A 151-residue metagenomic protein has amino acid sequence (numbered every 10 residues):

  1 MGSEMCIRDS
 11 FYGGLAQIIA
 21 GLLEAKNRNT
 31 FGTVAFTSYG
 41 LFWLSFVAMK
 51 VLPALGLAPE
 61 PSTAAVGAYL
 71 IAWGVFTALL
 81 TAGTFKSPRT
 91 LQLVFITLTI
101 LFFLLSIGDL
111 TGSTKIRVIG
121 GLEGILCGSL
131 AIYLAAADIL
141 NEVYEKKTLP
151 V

Functional and structural regions predicted by a protein language model:
M1-C6: Short, small-residue-biased leader/transition segments that mark boundaries at the very start of proteins
D9-Q17, F42, A65-F76, I119: Hydrophobic alpha-helical transmembrane segments
I19-K26, S45-P59, F76-G83: Membrane-helix exit/interface motif
A20-K26, G32-A35, L105-G108, L134-D138 (+1 more regions): A structural feature that tracks compact, well-ordered secondary-structure segments with a strong bias toward
L23-F31, A82-L93: Membrane-helix interface "capping/anchor" motifs
T33, T37, L41-A68: Helix-adjacent hinge/juxtasegments
A68-L79, R89-L110, I116-A137: Alpha-helical membrane segments in multi-pass integral membrane proteins
N141-V151: Extramembrane terminal tails and long inter-domain/linker segments of multi-pass membrane proteins
